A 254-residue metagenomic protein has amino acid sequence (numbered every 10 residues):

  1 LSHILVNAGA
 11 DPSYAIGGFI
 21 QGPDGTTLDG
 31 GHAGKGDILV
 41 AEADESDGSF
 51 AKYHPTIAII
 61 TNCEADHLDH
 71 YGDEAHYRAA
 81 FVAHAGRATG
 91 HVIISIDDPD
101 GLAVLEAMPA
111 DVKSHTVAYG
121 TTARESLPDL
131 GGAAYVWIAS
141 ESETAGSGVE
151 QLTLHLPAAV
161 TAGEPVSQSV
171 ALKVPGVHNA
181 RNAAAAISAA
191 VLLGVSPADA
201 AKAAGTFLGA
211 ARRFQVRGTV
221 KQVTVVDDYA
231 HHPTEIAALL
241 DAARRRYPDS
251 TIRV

Functional and structural regions predicted by a protein language model:
L1-I20: Walker A (P-loop) phosphate-binding motif
S2-N7, E106, V191, D241 (+1 more regions): Short, well-ordered alpha-helices that flank and scaffold nucleotide-derived cofactor binding pockets
H3, A184-S188, A238: Short amphipathic alpha-helical face segments that pack within enzyme cores and frequently flank/anchor catalytic
A10, Q21-L28, P55-V225, D249-S250: Acidic, Mg2+-coordinating active-site environments of NTP-dependent enzymes
G31-I60, E64: Conserved nucleotide-sensing/catalytic segment adjacent to the nucleotide-binding pocket in NTP-handling enzymes
A41, V226-D227: Short hydrophobic beta-strand that contains or immediately precedes a catalytic carboxylate
E45-D47, A65, D98, A230-H232: Short, glycine/acidic-enriched loop or turn micro-motifs at the edges of active sites
G209-R212, T234-V254: Active-site beta-alpha connecting loops in nucleotide-dependent enzymes
